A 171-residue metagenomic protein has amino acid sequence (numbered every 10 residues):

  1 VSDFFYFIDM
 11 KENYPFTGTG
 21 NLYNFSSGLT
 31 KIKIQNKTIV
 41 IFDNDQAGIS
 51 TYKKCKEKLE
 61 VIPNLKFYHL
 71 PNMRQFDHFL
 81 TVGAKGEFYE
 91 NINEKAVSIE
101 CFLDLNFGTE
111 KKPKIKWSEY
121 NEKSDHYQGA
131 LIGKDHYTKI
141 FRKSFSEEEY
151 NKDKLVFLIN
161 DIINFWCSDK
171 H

Functional and structural regions predicted by a protein language model:
V1, P15-G18, N72-Q75, T109 (+1 more regions): Alpha-helix initiation/capping motif
V1-K54: Conserved helicase/translocase motor-coupling segment
D3, G20-S27, S50-E57, C101 (+4 more regions): Charged/polar, solvent-exposed surface patches and flexible loops
L22-T30, Q35, P63-L65, E90-I92 (+1 more regions): Short, Lys/Arg-enriched charge-dense amphipathic segments
I41-K139: Activity-critical C-terminal alpha-helical subdomain
S118-H171: Terminal low-complexity/disordered tails
